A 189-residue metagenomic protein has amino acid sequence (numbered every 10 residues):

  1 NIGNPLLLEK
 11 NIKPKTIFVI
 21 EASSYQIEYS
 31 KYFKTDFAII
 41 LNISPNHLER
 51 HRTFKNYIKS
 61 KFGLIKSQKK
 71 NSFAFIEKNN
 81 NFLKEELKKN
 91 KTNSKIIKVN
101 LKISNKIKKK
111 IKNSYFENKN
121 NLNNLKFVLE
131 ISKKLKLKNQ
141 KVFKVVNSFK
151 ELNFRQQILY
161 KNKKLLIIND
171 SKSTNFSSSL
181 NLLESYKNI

Functional and structural regions predicted by a protein language model:
I2, L6-L7, I12-K98, I103-E117: Flexible active-site lid/hinge loop adjacent to a nucleotide/diphosphate and Mg2+-phosphate binding pocket
S114-I189: Nucleotide phosphate-binding/pyrophosphate-handling subdomain across enzymes that bind or process nucleotide phosphates
